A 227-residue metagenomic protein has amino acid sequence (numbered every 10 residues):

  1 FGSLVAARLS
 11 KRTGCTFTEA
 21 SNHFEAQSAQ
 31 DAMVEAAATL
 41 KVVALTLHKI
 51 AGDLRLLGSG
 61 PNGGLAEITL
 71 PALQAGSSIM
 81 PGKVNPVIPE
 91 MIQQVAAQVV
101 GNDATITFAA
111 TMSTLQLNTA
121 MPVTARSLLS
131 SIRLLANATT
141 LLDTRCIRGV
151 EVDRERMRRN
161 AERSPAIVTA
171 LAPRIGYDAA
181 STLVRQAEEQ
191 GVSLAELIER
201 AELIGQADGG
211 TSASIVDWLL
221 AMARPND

Functional and structural regions predicted by a protein language model:
F1-D227: Conserved, well-structured ligand/cofactor-binding cores
